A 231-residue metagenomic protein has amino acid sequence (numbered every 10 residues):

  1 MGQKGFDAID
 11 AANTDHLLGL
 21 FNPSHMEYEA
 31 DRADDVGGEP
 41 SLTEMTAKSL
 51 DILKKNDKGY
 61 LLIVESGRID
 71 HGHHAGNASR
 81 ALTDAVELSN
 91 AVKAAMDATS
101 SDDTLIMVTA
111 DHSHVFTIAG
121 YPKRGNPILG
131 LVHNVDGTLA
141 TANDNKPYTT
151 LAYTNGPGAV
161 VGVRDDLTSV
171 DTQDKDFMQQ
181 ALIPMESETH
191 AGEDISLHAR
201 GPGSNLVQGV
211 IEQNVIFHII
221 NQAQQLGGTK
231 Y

Functional and structural regions predicted by a protein language model:
M1-Y231: A post-motif C-terminal structural segment
